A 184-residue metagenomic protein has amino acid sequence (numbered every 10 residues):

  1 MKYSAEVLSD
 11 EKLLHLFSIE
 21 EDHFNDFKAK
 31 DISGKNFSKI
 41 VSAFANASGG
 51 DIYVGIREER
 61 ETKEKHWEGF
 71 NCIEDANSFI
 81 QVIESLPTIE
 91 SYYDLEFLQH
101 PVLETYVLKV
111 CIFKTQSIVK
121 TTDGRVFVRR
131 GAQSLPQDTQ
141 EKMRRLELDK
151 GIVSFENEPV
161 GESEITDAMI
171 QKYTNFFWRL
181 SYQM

Functional and structural regions predicted by a protein language model:
M1-M184: Conserved N-terminal catalytic/coupling substructures associated with nucleotide/phosphate chemistry
